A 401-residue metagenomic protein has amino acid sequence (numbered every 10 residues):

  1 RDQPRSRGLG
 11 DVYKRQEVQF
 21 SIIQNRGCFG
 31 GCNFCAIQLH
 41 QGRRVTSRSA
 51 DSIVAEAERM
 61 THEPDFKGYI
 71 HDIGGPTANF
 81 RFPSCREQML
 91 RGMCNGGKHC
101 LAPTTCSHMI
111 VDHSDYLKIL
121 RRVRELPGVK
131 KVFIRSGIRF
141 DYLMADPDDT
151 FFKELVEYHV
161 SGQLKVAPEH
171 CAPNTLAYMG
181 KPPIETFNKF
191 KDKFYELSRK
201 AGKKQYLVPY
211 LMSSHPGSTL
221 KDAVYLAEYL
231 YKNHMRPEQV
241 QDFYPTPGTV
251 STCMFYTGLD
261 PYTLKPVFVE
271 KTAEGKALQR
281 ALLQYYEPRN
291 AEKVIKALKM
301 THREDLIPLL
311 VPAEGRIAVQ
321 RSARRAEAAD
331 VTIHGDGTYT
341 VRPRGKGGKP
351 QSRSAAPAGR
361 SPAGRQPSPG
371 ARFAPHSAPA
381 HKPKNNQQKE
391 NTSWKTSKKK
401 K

Functional and structural regions predicted by a protein language model:
D2-L9, Y13: Single conserved hydrophobic/aromatic residue that forms the stacking wall/gate of nucleotide- or nucleobase-binding
D11-A36, V54, T61, F66-G74: N-terminal pre-triad scaffold of radical SAM enzymes
C35-S52: Iron-sulfur (Fe-S) cluster-binding segments and ferredoxin-like electron-carrier domains, especially [2Fe-2S]
I53, V166, V240, H302: Conserved, mostly hydrophobic/aromatic
R59-V208, M212-P216: Conserved SAM/AdoMet-binding glycine-rich loop
P216-Y231: Catalytic cores of alpha/beta
K221, R236-P237, P245-A323, E327: C-terminal accessory regions of radical SAM enzymes
S322, I333-K401: Intrinsically disordered, Lys/Arg-rich low-complexity segments
